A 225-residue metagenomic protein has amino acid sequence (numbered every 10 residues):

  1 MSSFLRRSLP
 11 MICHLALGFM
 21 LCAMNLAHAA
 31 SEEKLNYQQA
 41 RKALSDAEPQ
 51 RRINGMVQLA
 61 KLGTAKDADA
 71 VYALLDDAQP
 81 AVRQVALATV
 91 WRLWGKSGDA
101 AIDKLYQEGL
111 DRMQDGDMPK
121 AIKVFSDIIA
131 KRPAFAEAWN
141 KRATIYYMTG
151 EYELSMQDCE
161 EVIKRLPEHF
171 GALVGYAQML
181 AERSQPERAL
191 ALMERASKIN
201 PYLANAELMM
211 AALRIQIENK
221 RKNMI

Functional and structural regions predicted by a protein language model:
A30-A43, T64-L74, D99-Y106, Q157: Amphipathic alpha-helical scaffolding segments comprising HEAT/armadillo-like alpha-solenoid repeats
P49, I102, A136-E137, F170-G171 (+1 more regions): Helix-start (N-cap) detector for alpha-helical repeat units in TPR-like alpha-solenoids, especially tetratricopeptide
L62, K131, R165-L166, I199: Structural marker of alpha-solenoid helical repeat scaffolds
D111, L190-I225: Terminal, low-structured helical/coil segments at or just beyond the last alpha-helical repeat
